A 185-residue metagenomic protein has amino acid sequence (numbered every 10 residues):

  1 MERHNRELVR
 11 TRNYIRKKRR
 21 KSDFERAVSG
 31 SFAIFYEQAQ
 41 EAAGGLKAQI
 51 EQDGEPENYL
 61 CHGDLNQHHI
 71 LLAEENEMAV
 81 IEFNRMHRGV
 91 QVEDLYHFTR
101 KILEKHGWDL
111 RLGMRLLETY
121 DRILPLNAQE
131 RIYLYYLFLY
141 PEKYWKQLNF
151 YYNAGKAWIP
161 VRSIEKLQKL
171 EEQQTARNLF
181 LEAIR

Functional and structural regions predicted by a protein language model:
M1-L60, R115: ATP-dependent phospho-/nucleotidyl transfer catalytic cores
R3, H87-V90, W108: A generic short alpha-helical patch detector that favors 3-5-residue windows in or near N-terminal regions
R20, F35, M78-V80, T99: Gram-positive cell-envelope targeting signals
A43-E93: Active-site acidic catalytic loop and adjacent metal/ATP-binding pocket of ATP-dependent phosphoryl transfer enzymes
V92-P125, F138-W158: Active-site activation/catalytic loop segments of kinase-like enzymes and analogous catalytic loops in related
W145-R185: ATP/Mg2+ or Mg2+-diphosphate-binding catalytic cores that bind nucleotide phosphates or diphosphates via glycine-rich
